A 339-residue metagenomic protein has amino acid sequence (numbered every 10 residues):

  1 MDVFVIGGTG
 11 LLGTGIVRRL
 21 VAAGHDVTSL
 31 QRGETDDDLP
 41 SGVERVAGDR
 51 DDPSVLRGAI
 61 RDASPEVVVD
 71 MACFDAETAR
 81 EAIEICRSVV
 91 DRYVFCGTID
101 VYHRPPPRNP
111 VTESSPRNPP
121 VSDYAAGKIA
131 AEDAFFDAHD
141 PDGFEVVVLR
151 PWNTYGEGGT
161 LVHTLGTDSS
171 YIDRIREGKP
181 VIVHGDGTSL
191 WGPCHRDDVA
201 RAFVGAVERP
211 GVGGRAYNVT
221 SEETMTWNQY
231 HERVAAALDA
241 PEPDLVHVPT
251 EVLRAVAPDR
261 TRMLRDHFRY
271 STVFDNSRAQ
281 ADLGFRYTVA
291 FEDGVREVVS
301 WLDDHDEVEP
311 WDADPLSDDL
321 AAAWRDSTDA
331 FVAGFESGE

Functional and structural regions predicted by a protein language model:
V3-A23: N-terminal Rossmann NAD(P)H-binding glycine-rich loop of SDR-like oxidoreductase domains
I6, G156, H184-S189, Y217-T224 (+4 more regions): Glycine-rich Rossmann NAD(P)(H)-binding loop
R61, E66-P107, E132-A134: NAD(P)-cofactor binding segment of oxidoreductase domains
T98-S122, D137-D142, G159: Active-site "gating" loop of Rossmann-like NAD(P)-dependent oxidoreductase/epimerase domains
N109-D133, V162-S169, G192-P193, T224: Short-chain dehydrogenase/reductase
E132-T160: Conserved beta-loop-beta element that borders a ligand/cofactor-binding pocket
H163-I172, V183-V207, R215: Substrate-positioning beta->alpha
G205, R209-L264, N276-R278, E297 (+1 more regions): Mid/C-terminal beta-alpha module of Rossmann-like enzyme folds, strongest in SDR-family dehydrogenases/epimerases
